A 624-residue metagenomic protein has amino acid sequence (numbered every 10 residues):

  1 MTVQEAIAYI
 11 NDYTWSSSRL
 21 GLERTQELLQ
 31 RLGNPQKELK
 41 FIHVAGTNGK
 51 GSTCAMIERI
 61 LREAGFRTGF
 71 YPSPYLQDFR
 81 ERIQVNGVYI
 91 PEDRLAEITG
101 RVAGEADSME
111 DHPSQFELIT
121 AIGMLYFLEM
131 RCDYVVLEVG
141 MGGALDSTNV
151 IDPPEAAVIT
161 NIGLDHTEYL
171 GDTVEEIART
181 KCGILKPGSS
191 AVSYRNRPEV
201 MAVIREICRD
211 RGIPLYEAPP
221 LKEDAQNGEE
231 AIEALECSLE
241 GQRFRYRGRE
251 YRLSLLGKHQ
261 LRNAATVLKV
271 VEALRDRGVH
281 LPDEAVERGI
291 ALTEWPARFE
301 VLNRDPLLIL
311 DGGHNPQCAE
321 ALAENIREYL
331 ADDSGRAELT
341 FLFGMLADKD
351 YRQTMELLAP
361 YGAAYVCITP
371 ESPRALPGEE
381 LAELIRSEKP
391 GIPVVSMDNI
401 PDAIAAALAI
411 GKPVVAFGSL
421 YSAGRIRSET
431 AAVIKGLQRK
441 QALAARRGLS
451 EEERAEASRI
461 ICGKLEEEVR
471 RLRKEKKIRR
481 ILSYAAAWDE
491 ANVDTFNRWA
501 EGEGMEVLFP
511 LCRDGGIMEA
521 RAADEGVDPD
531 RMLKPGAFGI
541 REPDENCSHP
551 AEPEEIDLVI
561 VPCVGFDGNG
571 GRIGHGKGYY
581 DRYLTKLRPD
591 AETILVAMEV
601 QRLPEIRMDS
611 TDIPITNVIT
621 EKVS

Functional and structural regions predicted by a protein language model:
M1-G46, T53, R59-A64, Y71 (+1 more regions): Short functional linear segments
L22, Q26-Q30, N34-K37, E63-D152 (+3 more regions): ATP-dependent carboxylate-amine ligase catalytic core
Q36-V44, S52, F341, K349-Y351 (+1 more regions): N-terminal active-site beta-alpha-beta segment that forms phosphate/nucleotide-binding and substrate-recognition loops
L118, Y134, E138, P154-E155 (+3 more regions): Acidic, Mg2+-coordinating active-site environments of NTP-dependent enzymes
M130, Y134-L137, L145-V158, I162-G163 (+2 more regions): Nucleotide phosphate-binding/pyrophosphate-handling subdomain across enzymes that bind or process nucleotide phosphates
S190-R195, F341-L342, A363-E371, E506-L511 (+2 more regions): Short internal beta-strands
R197-Y216, Q226, G241, L307-I309 (+1 more regions): C-terminal helical cap/extension that packs against the catalytic core of soluble nucleotide-cofactor enzymes
A520-S624: Conserved phosphate- and dinucleotide-binding cores of soluble alpha/beta proteins, encompassing both enzyme active
